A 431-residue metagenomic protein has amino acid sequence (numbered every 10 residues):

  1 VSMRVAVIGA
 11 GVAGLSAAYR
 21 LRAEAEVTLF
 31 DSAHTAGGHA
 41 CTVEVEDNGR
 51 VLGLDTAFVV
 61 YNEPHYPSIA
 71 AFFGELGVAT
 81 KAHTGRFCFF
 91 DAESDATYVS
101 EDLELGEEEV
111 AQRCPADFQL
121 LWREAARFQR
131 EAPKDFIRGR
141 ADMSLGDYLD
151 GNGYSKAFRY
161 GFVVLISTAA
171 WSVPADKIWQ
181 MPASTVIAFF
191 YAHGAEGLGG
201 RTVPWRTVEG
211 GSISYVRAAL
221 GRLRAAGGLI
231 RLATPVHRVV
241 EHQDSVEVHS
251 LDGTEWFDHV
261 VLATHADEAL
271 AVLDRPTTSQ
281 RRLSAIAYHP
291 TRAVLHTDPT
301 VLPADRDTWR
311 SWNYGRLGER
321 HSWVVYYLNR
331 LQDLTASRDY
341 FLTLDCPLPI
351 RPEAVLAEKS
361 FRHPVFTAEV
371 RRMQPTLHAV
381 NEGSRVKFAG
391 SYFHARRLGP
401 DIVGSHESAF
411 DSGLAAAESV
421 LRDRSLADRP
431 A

Functional and structural regions predicted by a protein language model:
M3-L29: N-terminal Rossmann-like FAD-binding beta1-loop-alpha1 element of flavoenzymes
A13, T35, D267: Conserved Rossmann-like nucleotide-cofactor binding loop
R22-E46: Glycine-rich FAD pyrophosphate-binding loop
V43-I69: N-terminal glycine-rich dinucleotide-binding loop that anchors FAD/FMN and/or NAD(P) in oxidoreductases
E44, E101-L103, H321-A431: Conserved flavin/dinucleotide-binding core of flavoenzymes
E63-A188, A431: Mobile amphipathic helical/loop "lid" adjacent to a hydrophobic cofactor/ligand pocket
F189-S250: Helical element adjacent to the flavin cofactor pocket in flavoenzyme catalytic cores
T234-P364: Mid-domain catalytic core of redox enzymes that form a hydrophobic substrate pocket/lid adjacent to a catalytic redox
